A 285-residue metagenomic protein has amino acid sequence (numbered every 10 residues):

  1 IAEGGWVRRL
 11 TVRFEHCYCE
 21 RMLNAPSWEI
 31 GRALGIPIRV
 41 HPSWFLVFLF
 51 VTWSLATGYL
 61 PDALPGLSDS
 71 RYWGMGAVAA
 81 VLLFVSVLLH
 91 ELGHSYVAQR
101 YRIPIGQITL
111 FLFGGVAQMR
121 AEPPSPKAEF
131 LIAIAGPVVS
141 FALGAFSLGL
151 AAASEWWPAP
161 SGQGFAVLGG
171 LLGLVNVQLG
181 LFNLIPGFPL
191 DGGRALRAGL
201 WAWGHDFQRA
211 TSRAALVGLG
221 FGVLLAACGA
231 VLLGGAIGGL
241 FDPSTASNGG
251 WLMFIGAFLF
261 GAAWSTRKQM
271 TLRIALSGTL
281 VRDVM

Functional and structural regions predicted by a protein language model:
R13-M285: Hydrophobic transmembrane alpha-helices and their immediate loop junctions in multi-pass integral membrane proteins
